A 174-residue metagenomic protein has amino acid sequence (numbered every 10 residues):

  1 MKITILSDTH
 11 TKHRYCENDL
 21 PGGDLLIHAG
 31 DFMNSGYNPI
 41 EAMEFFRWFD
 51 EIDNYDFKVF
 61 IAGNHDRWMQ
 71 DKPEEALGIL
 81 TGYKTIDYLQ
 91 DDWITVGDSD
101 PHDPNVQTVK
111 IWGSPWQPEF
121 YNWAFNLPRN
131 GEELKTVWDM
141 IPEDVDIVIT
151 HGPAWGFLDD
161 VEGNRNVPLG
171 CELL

Functional and structural regions predicted by a protein language model:
K2-H10, I27-A29, T108-F120, D146-G152: Active-site-proximal beta-strand elements of phosphoester/diester hydrolases
K2-T11, N34-N38, W123-P128, V161-R165: Short, flexible loop segments at the rims of nucleotide/cofactor-binding pockets, characterized by
L6, T11-S99: Core catalytic region of metal-dependent phosphoesterases/phosphodiesterases, especially metallo-beta-lactamase-like
H10, C16-D19, N122-V145, I149-H151 (+1 more regions): Active-site-proximal loop/helix segments of hydrolase catalytic cores
G23, Y55, V106-T108, E143-V145: A general structural motif
M33, E41, D144-L174: Active-site-proximal segments of metal-dependent phosphoesterases and phosphodiesterases across multiple
E41-R47, E74-L77, P128-E133, N164-L174: Charged helix-capping and loop-helix junction motifs
T81-T136: Hydrophobic, well-structured mid-protein blocks that either form specific transmembrane helices
